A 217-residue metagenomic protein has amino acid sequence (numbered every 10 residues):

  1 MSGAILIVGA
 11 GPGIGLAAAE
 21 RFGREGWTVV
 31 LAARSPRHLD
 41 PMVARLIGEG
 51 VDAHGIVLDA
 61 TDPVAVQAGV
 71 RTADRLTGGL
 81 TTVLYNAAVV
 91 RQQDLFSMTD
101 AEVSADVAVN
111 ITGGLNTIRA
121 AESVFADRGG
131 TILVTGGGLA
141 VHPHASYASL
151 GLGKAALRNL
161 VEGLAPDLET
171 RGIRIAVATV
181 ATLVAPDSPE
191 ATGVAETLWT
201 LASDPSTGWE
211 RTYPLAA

Functional and structural regions predicted by a protein language model:
G11-P12: Conserved glycine-rich cofactor-binding loop
W27-P41: Conserved glycine-rich Rossmann-like NAD(P)H-binding loop of the short-chain dehydrogenase/reductase
L46-V64: Rossmann-fold cofactor-recognition segment
G69, L84, T117-A121: Hydrophobic positions on the long internal alpha-helix of Rossmann-like NAD(P)-dependent oxidoreductase domains
R75, V109-D127: Amphipathic alpha-helical dimer-interface segment in Rossmann-like NAD(P)H-dependent oxidoreductases
V89, F96-L115, L157: Catalytic Tyr-X3-Lys loop
D106, T131-A156, E169, V184: Catalytic loop of short-chain dehydrogenase/reductase
T170-A217: C-terminal helical subdomain
